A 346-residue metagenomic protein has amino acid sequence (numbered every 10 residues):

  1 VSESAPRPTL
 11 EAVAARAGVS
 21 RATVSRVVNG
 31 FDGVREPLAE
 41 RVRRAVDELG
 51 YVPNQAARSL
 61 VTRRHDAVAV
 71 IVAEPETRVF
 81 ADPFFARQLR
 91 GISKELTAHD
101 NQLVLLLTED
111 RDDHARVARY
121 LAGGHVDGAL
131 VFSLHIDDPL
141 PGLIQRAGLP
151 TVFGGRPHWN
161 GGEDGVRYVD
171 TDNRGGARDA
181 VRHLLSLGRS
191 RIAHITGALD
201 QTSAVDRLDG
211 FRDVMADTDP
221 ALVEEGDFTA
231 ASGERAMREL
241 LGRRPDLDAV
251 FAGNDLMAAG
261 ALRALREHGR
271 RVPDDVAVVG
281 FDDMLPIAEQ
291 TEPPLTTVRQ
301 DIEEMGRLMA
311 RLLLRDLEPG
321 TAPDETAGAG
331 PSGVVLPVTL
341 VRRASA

Functional and structural regions predicted by a protein language model:
V1-A5, A67-I71, P75-R182, G242: Alpha-helical recognition/docking segments in bacterial nutrient-uptake and carbohydrate-utilization systems
V1-D66: N-terminal helix-turn-helix DNA-binding module of bacterial transcription factors
S20, D66, D127, S190-R191 (+1 more regions): Short acidic/polar active-site loop segments enriched in Thr and Asp
T23, R63-T77, H183, R191-G197: Short beta-strand segments enriched in small/hydrophobic residues
E74-R87, L105-D113, V169-D179, I195-R238 (+4 more regions): Hinge/beta->alpha junction and helix N-cap segments in small-molecule ligand-binding domains
S190-I192, T218-A221, V272-V278: Short acidic capping loops at alpha-helix termini that bridge into adjacent secondary structure
R243-A346: Flexible loop/turn connectors
